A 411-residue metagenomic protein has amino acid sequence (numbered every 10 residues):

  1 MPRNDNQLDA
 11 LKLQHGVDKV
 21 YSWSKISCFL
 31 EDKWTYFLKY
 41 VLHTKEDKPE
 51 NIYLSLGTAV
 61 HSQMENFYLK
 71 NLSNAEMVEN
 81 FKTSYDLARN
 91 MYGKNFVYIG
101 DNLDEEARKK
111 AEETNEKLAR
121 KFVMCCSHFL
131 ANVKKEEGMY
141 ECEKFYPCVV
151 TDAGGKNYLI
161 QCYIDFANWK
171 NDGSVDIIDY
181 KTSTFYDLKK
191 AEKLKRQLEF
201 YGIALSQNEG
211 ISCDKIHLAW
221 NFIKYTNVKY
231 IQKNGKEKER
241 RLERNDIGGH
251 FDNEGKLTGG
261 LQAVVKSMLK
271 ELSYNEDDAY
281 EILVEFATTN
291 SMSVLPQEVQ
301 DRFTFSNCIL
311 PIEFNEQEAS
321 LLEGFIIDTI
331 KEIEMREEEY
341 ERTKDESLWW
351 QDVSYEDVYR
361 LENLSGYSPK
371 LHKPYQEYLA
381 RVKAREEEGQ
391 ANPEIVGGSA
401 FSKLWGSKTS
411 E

Functional and structural regions predicted by a protein language model:
M1-E411: RecB-family 4Fe-4S metal-dependent nuclease core
